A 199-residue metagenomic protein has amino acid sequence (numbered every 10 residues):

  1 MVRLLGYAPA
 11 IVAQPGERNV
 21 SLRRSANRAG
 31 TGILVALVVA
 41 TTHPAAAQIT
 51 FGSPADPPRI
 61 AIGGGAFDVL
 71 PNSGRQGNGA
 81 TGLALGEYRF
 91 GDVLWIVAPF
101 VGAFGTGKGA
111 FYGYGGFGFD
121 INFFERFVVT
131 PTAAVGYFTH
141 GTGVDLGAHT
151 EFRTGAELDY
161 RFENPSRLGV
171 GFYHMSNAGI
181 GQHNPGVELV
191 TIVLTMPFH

Functional and structural regions predicted by a protein language model:
M1-A55, H199: Cleavable N-terminal export/targeting peptides
I60, D92-V97, E125-V129, N164-V170: Repeated loop/turn-to-beta-strand initiation elements of outer-membrane beta-barrel proteins
I62-A66, P99-G105, F119, P131-Y137 (+2 more regions): Transmembrane beta-barrel strands of outer-membrane/channel proteins
F67-P71, G91, F104-A110, N122 (+2 more regions): Sequence/structural signature of outer-membrane beta-barrel proteins
R75-N78, G105-G109, D145-T150, Q182-V187: Replace "Gram-negative outer membrane beta-barrel proteins" with "bacterial and organellar outer membrane beta-barrel
G82, P185-H199: Outer-membrane beta-barrel "beta-signal"
A84-Y88, G115-F117, A156, I192-L194: Membrane-embedded beta-strands of outer-membrane beta-barrel proteins, especially the hydrophobic/small aromatic
Y88-D92, F119-I121, Y160, H174 (+1 more regions): Residue-level signature of outer-membrane beta-barrel architecture
